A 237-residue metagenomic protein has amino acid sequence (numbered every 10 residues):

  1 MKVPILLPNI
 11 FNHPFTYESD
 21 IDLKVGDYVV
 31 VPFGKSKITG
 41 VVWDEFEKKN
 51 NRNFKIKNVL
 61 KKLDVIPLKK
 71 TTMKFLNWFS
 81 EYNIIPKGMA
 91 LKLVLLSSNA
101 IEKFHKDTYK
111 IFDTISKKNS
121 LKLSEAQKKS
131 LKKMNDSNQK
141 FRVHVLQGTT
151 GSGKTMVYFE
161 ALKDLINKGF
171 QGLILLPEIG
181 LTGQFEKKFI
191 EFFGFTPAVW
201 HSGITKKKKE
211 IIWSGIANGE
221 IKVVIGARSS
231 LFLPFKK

Functional and structural regions predicted by a protein language model:
M1-K237: Accessory, non-ATPase domains that flank or precede helicase/AAA+ motor cores in DNA-metabolism machines
